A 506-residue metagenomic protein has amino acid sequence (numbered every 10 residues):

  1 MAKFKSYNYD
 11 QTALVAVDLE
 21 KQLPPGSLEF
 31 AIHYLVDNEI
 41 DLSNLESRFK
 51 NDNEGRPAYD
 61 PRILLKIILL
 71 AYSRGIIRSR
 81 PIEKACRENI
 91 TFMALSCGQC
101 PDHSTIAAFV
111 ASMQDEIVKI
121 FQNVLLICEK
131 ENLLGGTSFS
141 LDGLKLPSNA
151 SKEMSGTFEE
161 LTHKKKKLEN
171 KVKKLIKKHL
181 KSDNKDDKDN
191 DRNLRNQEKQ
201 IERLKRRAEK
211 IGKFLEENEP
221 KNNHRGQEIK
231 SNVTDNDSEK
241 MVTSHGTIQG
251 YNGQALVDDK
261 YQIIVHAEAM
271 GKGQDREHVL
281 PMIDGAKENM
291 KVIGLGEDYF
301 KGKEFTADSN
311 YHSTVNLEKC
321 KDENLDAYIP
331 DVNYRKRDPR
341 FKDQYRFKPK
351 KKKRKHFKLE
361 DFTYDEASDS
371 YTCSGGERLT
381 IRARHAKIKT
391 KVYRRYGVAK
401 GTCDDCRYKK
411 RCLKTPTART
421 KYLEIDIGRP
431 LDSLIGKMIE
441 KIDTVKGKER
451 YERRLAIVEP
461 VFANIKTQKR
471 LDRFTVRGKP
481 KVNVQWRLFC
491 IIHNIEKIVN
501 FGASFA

Functional and structural regions predicted by a protein language model:
M1, N51-G55, K446-E449: A ubiquitous short alpha-helical element
M1-E29: Hydrophobic alpha-helical membrane-insertion signals
K5-S6, I68, G75-E88, G98-A506: Anion-binding and metal-coordination hotspots
P25-L69: Basic, short loop/linker segments at the boundary and entry of helix-turn-helix/winged-helix-like folds
A94: Extended, structured, electrostatic nucleic-acid-contact surfaces
